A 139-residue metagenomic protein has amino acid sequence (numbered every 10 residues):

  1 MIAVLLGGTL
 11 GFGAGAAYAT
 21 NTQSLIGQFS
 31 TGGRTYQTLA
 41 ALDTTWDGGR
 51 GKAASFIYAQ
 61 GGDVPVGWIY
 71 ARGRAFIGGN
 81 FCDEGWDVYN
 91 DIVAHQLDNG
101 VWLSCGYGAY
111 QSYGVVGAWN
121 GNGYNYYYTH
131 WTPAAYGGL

Functional and structural regions predicted by a protein language model:
G7-A16: C-terminal segment of classical bacterial N-terminal signal peptides
Y18-L139: Post-signal peptide N-terminal regions of Sec-secreted extracellular proteins
